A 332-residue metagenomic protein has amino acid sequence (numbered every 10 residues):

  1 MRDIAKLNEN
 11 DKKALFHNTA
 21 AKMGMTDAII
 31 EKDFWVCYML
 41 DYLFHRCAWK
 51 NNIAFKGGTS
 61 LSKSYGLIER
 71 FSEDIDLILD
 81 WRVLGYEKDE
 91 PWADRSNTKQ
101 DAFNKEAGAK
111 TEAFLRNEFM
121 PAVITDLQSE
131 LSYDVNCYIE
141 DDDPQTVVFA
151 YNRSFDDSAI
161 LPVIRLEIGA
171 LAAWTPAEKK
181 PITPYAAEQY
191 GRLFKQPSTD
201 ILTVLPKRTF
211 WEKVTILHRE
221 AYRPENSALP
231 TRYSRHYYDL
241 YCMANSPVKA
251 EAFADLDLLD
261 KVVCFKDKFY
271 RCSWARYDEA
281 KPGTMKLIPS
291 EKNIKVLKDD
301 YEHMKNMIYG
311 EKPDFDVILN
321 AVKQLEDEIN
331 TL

Functional and structural regions predicted by a protein language model:
M1-I53, Y65-E69, I75, W81-L332: Structured mid-to-C-terminal alpha-helical surface segments
F55-T59: Glycine-rich beta-strand-to-loop/alpha-helix junction loops that act as flexible
S62: Betabetaalpha-Me/HNH-type nuclease active-site subdomain
